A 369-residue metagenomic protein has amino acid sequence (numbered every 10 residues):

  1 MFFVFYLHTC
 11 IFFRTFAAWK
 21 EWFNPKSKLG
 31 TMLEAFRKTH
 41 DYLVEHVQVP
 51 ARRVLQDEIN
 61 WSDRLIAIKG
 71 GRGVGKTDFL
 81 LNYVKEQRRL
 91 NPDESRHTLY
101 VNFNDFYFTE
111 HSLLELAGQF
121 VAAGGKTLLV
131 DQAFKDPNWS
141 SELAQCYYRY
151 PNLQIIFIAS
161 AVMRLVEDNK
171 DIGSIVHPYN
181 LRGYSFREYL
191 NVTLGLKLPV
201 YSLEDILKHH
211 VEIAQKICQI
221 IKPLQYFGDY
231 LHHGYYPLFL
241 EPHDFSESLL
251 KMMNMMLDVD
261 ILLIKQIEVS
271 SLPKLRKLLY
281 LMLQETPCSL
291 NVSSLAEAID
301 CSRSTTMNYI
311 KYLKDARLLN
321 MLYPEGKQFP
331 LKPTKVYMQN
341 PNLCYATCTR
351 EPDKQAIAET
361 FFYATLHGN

Functional and structural regions predicted by a protein language model:
F2, I11-V47, I59, K69 (+5 more regions): A cross-kingdom feature that marks ATP-driven nucleic-acid transaction machinery
K26, S160, E167-L275, L279 (+1 more regions): Interdomain motor-coupling "hinge/lid" segment immediately C-terminal to the ATP-binding subdomain of NTP-driven enzymes
R72: The conserved Walker
G75: Conserved glycine(s) of the Walker
S95-G124: Short glycine-rich substrate-engagement loop in P-loop NTPases that contacts/grips substrate
V121-W139: Conserved P-loop NTPase "ATPase switch" module shared by AAA+ and STAND
Q154-S160: Structural recognition of the conserved hydrophobic beta-strand(s) that form the central parallel beta-sheet of P-loop
L240-N369: Accessory nucleic acid-recognition modules appended to NTPase machines
